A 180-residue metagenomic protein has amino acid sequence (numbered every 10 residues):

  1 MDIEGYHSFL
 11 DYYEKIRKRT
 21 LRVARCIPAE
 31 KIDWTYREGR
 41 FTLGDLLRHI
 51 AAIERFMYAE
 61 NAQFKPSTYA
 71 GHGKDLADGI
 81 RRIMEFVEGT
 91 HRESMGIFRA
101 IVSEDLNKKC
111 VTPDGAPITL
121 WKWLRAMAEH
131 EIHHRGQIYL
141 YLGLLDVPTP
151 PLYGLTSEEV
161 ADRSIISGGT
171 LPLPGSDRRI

Functional and structural regions predicted by a protein language model:
M1-Y13: N-terminal beta-strand motif that seeds the catalytic metal site of vicinal oxygen chelate
L10-E14, K18-L21, K31-G73, T112-G175 (+1 more regions): Short, contiguous alpha-helical
I27-P28: Membrane-proximal, proline-rich intrinsically disordered regions
A59-E60, F64-V102: Helix-adjacent hinge/juxtasegments
R99-D114: Acidic catalytic patch
